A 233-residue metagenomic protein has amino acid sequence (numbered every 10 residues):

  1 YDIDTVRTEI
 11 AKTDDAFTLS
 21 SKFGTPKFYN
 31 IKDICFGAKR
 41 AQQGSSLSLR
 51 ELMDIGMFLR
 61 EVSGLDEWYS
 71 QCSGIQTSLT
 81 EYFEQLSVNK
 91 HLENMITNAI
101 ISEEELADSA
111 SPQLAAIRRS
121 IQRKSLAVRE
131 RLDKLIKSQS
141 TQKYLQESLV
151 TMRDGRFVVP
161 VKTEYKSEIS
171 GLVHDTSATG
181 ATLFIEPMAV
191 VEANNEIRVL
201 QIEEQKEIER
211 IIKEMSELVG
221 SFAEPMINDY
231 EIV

Functional and structural regions predicted by a protein language model:
Y1-Q113, I117, N228-V233: Conserved amphipathic alpha-helical "coupling/scaffold" segments that transmit conformational changes between domains
T13, I96, I121-K124, V128-R131 (+3 more regions): Non-transmembrane amphipathic alpha-helical segments
S21, S70, I136-Q139, I208 (+2 more regions): Coiled-coil heptad-register positions
T25, L49, A115, R119 (+1 more regions): Ordered, soluble secondary-structure elements with a strong preference for glycine-centered loop motifs and nearby
A115-Y165: Extended, Lys/Arg-enriched charged tracts that mediate electrostatic binding to polyanionic substrates
I121-K124, E204-I211, M215-V233: Intracellular alpha-helical coupling/juxtamembrane segments of multi-pass membrane proteins
L149, R153-F184, N194: SMC-family hinge/dimerization module
M188-E214: Internal alpha/beta scaffold segment
